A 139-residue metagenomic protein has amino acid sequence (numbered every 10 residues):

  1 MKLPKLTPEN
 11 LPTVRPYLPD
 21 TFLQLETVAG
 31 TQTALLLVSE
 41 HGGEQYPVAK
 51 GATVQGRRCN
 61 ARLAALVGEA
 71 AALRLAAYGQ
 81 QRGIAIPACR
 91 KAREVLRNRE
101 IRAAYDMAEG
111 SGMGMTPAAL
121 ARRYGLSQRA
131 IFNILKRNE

Functional and structural regions predicted by a protein language model:
M1-Q55, C59, A70-L73: DNA-contacting interfaces and partner/effector-binding or oligomerization modules in DNA-centric proteins
L25, M113-G125, I131: Short alpha-helical "recognition helix" segments of helix-turn-helix
H41, N138-E139: The DNA-recognition helices of helix-turn-helix-type DNA-binding domains
L63, G68: C-terminal catalytic core of Y-nucleophile DNA break-rejoin enzymes
G79-K91: Short, Lys/Arg-enriched N-terminal segment that forms or immediately precedes the first helix of a structured domain
E94-M115: Short, amphipathic alpha-helical "recognition" segments used to contact nucleic acids or chromatin
L135: DNA major-groove recognition helix of helix-turn-helix
